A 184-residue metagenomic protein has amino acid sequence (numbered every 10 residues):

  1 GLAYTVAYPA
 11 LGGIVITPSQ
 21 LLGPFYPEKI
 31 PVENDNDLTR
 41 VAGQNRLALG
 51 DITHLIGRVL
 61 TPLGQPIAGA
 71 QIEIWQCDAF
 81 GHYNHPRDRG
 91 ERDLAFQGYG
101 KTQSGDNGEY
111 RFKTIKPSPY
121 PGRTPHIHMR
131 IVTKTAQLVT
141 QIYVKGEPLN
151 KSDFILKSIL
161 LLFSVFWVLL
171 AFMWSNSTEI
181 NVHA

Functional and structural regions predicted by a protein language model:
G1-T5: N-terminal export leaders
V6-L170: Beta-strand-dominated extracellular/periplasmic modules and repeats in secreted or surface-exposed proteins
F166-N181: N-terminal low-complexity segments that are often proline-rich with Ser/Thr-Pro
